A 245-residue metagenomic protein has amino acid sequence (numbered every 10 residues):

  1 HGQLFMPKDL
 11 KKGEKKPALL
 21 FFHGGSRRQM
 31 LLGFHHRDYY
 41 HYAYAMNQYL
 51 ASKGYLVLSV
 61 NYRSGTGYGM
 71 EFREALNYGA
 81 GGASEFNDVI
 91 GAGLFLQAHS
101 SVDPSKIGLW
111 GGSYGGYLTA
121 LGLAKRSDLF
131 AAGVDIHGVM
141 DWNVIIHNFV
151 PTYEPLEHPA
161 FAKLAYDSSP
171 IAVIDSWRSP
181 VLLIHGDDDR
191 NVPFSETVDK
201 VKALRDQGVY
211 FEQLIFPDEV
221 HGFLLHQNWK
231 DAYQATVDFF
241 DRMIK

Functional and structural regions predicted by a protein language model:
H1-K245: Serine-hydrolase catalytic core recognition
